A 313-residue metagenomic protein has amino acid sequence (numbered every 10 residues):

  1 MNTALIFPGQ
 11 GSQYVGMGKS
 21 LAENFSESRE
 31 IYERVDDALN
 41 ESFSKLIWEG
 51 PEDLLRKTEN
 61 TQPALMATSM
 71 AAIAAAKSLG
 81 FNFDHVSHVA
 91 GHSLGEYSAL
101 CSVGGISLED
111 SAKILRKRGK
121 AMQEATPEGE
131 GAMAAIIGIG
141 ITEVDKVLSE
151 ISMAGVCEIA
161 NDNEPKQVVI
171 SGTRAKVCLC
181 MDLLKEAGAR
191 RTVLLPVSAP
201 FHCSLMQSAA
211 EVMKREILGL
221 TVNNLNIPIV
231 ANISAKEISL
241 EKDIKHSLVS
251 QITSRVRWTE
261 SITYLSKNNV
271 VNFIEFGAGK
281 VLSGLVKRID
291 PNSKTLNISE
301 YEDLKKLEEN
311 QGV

Functional and structural regions predicted by a protein language model:
M1-V144, N272-E302: FabD-like malonyl-/acyl-CoA
Q10-S12, L39, V103-T253: Alpha/beta catalytic cores of group-transfer enzymes, especially the acyltransferase/condensing modules of polyketide
L195-V197, S266, S299: Short glycine-rich catalytic loops that host catalytic nucleophiles or stabilize transition states across multiple
S234, K294-V313: Short, flexible loop segments at boundaries between secondary-structure elements
T253-V270: A short, acidic, amphipathic alpha-helical segment used as a generic capping/interface helix at domain edges
